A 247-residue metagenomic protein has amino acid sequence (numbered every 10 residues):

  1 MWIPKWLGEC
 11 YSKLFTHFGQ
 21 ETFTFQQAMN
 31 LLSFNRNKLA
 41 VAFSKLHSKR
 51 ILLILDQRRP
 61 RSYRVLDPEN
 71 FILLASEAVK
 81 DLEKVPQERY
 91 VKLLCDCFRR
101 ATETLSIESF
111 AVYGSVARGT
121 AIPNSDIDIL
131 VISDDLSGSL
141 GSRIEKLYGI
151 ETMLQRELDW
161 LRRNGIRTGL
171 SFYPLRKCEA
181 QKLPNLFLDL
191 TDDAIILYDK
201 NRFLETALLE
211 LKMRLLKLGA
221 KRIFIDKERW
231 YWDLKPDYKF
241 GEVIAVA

Functional and structural regions predicted by a protein language model:
M1-E108, A117-N124, D134-A247: Catalytic core of pol beta-like nucleotidyltransferases
A111-Y113: Internal, hydrophobic cores of structured domains that mediate oligomerization or house catalytic pockets within large
